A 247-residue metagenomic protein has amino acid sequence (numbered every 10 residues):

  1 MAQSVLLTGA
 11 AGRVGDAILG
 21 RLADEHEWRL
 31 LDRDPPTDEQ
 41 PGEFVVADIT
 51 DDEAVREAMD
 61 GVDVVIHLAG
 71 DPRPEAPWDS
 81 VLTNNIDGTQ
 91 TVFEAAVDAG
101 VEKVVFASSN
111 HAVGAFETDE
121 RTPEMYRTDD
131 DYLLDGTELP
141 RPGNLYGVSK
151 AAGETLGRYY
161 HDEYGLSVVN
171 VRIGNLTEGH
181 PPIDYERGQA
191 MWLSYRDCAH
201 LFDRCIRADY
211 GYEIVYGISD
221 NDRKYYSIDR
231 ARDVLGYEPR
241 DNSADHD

Functional and structural regions predicted by a protein language model:
V5-D24: N-terminal Rossmann NAD(P)H-binding glycine-rich loop of SDR-like oxidoreductase domains
V46-N84: NAD(P)H-binding glycine-rich loop region in Rossmannoid oxidoreductase-like domains and their noncatalytic homologs
T50, S80-T91, V148-S149, L193: Glycine-rich NAD(P)-binding loop of the Rossmann-fold in SDR/ketoreductase-type enzymes
F93-G143: Conserved Rossmann-fold NAD(P)-dependent oxidoreductase catalytic core, especially the SDR/UDP-sugar
D135, L145, S149-A152: Active-site helix of classical SDR
E154-G179: Conserved beta-loop-beta element that borders a ligand/cofactor-binding pocket
I173-H180, W192-E213, D220, L235: Alpha-helical substrate-binding/gating segment
Y225-D247: C-terminal amphipathic/interface module of NAD(P)-dependent oxidoreductases and related NAD-binding regulators
